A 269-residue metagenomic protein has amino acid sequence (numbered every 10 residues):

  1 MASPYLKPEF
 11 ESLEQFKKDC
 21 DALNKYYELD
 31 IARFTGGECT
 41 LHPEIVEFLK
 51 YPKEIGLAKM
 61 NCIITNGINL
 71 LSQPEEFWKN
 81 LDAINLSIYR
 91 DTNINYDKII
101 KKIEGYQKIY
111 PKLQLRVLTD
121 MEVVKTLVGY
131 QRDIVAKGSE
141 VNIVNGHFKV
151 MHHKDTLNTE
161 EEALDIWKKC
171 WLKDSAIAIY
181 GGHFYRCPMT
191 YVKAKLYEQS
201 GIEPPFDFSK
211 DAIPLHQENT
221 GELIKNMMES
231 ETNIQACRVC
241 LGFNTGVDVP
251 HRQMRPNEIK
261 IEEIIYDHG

Functional and structural regions predicted by a protein language model:
M1-E14, Y27: Canonical Radical SAM [4Fe-4S] cluster-binding loop centered on the CxxxCxxC motif and its immediate flanking residues
E11-K18, E44, N69: Short secondary-structure boundary/capping elements
K18-Y26: A short, N-terminal amphipathic alpha-helix
E28-I31, L57: Short, surface-exposed connector motifs at secondary-structure boundaries
I31-E38, I64-G67: Glycine-rich beta-strand-to-loop/alpha-helix junction loops that act as flexible
H42-G181, Y185-R186, T190: Conserved AdoMet/S-adenosylmethionine-binding subsite of the radical SAM
H152-H268: Accessory C-terminal segments flanking Radical SAM cores
